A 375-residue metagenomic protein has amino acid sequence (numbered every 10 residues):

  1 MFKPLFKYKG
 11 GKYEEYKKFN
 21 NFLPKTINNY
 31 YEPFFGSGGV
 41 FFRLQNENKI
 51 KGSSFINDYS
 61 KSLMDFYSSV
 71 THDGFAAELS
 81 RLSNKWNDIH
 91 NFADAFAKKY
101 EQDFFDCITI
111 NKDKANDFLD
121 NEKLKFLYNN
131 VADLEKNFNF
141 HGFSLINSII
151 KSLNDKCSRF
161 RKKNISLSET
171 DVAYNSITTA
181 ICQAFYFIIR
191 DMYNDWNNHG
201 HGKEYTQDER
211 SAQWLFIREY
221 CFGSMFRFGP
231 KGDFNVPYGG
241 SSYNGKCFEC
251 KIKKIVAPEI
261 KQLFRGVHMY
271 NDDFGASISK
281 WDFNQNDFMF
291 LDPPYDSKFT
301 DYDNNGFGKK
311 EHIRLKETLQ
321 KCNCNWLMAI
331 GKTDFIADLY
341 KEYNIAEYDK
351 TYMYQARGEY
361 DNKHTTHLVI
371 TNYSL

Functional and structural regions predicted by a protein language model:
M1-F34, G39-V40: S-adenosyl-L-methionine
M1-Y16, L79-F290, P294-D296: SAM-dependent nucleic-acid methyltransferase catalytic core
N20-T26, N48, K280-D282: Glycine-rich helix-loop-beta junction characteristic of Rossmann-like nucleotide cofactor-binding loops
F22, Y30-L44, I56-K61, L215 (+5 more regions): Conserved proline-anchored active-site loop of SAM-dependent methyltransferases that bridges a beta-strand
K25-N91: Conserved S-adenosyl-L-methionine
T26-Y30, K51-S53, F264-H268, Q320-W326: Short active-site oxyanion
S54-I56, M269, I345-E347: Conserved beta-strand scaffold positions in the cores of enzyme catalytic domains, especially in NTP/NDP-utilizing
D296-F299, D303-L375: Long, positively charged, glycine-interspersed low-complexity recognition regions
